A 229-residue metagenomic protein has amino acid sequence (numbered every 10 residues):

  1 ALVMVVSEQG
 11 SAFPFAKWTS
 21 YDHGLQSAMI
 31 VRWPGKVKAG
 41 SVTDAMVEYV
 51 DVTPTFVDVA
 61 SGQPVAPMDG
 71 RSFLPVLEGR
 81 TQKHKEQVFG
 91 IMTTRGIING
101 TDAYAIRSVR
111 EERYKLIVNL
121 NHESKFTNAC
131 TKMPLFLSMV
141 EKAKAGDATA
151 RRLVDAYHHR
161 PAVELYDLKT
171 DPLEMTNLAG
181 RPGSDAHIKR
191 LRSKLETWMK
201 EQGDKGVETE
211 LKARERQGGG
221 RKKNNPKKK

Functional and structural regions predicted by a protein language model:
A1-F13: Metal-dependent active-site segment of extracytoplasmic phospho-/sulfohydrolases and closely related
A1-V3, S27, H84-K85, E112-Y114: Loop/turn elements at helix/coil->beta-strand transitions in domains of secreted/extracellular proteins
L2, M68-V76, Q87-Y104: Short, surface-exposed recognition loops and adjoining beta-strand edges that mediate ligand/DNA contacts, enriched
P14-P67, R71-E86, T176: Substrate-binding rim/cap in mid-to-C-terminal beta-strand-loop elements of soluble/periplasmic
Y21-D22, G96-A179, T209: C-terminal, low-complexity/hydrophilic appendages and adjacent surface loops of extracellular/periplasmic anionic
Q26, G146-V163, L168-K229: Long, internal low-complexity/basic segments
P34, V59-P64, L77-T81, V109 (+6 more regions): A generic secondary-structure signal for well-formed alpha-helical elements
K36-M46, V59-V65, T94-A105, R151-V154 (+1 more regions): Active-site rim elements
